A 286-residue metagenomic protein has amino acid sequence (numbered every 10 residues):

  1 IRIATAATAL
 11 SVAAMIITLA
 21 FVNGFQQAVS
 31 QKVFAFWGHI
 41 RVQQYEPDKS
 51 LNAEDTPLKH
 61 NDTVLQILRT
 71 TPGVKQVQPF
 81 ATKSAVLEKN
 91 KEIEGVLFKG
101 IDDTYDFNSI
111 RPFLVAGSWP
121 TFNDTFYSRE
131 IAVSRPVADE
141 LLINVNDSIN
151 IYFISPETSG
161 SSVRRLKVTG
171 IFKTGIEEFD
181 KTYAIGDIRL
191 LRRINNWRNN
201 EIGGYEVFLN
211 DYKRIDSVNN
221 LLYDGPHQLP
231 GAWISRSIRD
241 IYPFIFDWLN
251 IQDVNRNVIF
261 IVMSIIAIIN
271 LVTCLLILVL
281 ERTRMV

Functional and structural regions predicted by a protein language model:
I1-N23, N250-M285: Hydrophobic alpha-helical transmembrane segments of multi-pass inner-membrane transport and secretion
Q26-N61: Membrane-interface junction motifs in transport/secretion proteins
A28, V64, V218-L221: Hydrophobic side chains in well-ordered alpha-helices
V33, I67-T71, L222, P226: Hydrophobic C-terminal alpha-helix "anchor/cap" residues
R41, E130, G204-E206: Short aromatic/hydrophobic contact patches that present stacked aromatics for nucleic-acid/ligand binding
L58-N199: A structural signal for hydrophobic secondary-structure junctions, strongest on transmembrane helix-loop-helix units
S155-P156, G160-R256, M263: Mechanotransmission and gating elements of multispan inner-membrane complexes involved in transport and envelope
